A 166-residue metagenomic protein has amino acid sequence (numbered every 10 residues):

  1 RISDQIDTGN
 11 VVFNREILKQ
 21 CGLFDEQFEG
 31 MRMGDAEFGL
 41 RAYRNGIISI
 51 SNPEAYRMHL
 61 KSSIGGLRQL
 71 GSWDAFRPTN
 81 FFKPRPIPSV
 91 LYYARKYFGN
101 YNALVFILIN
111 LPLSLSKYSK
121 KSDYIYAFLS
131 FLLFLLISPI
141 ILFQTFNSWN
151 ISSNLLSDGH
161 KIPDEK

Functional and structural regions predicted by a protein language model:
R1-F13, D74-P78: A recurrent flexible, glycine/aromatic-enriched loop bordering the glycosyltransferase active site that acts as
I6-G30: Conserved nucleotide-sugar donor-binding catalytic segment
N10, I48-I50, F82: A residue-level structural signature of the nucleotidyltransferase/glycosyltransferase Rossmann-like core
E16, E37, Y56: Active-site phosphate/pyrophosphate-handling residues
G30-E37: Acidic donor-binding loop at a coil-to-helix junction in glycosyltransferase catalytic cores that engages
A42-Y43: Hydrophobic residues within well-ordered alpha-helices
Y56-Y126: Active-site-adjacent helix/loop segment of glycosyltransferases that harbors family-specific signature motifs
K96-K166: Non-catalytic, C-terminal membrane-associated alpha-helical segments of glycosyltransferases
